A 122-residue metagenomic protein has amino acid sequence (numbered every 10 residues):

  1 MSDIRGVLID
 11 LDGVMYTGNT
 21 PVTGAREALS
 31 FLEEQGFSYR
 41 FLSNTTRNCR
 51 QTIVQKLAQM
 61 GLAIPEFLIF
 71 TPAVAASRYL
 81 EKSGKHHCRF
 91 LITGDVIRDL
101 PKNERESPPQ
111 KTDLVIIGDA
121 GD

Functional and structural regions predicted by a protein language model:
M1-D122: HAD-like aspartate-dependent phosphatase fold
